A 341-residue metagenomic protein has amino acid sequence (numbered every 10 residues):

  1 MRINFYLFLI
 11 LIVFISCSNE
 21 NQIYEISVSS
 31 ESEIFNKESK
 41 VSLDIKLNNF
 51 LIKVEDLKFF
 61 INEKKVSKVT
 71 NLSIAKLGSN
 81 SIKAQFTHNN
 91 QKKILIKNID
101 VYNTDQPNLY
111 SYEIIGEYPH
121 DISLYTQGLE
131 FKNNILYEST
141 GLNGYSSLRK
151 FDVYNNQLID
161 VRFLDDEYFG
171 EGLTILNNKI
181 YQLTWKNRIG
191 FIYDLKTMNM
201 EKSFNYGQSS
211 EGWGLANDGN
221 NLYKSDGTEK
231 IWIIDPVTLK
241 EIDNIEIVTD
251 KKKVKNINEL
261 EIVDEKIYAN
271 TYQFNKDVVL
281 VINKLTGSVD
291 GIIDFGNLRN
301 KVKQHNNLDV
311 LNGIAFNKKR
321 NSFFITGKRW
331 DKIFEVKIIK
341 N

Functional and structural regions predicted by a protein language model:
V13-S16: C-terminal motif of bacterial Sec signal peptides marking the signal peptidase cleavage site
K68-T70, Q91-N103: Edge beta-strands of extracellular beta-sandwich domains
Y102-S123, V153-I159: A short helix->beta-strand "capping" segment at the edge of beta-propeller domains
E113-P119, Q157-L164, N199-N205, D243-K252 (+2 more regions): A short beta-strand motif characteristic of beta-propeller blades
I115-S147, V161-T174, G327-R329: Beta-strand-rich domains and repeat architectures in extracellular enzymes and scaffolds, especially beta-propellers
I122-N133, D166-N177, G207-G219, K251-E265 (+1 more regions): Beta-rich, blade/repeat-based domains predominating in secreted/periplasmic proteins but also intracellular
E138-L142, Q182-N187, K224-T228, A269-F274 (+1 more regions): Conserved beta-strand positions in repeat-built beta-propeller and related beta-rich domains
F151-N156, D194-M198, D235-L239, N283-G287 (+1 more regions): Short loop/turn segments that connect beta-strands within beta-propeller blades
